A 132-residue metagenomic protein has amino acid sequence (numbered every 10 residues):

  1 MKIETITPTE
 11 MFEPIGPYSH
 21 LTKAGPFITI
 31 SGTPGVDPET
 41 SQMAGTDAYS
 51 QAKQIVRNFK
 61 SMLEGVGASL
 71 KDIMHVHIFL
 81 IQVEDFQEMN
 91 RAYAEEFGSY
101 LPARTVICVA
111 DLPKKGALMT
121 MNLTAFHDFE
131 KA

Functional and structural regions predicted by a protein language model:
M1-R57, S61-M74, L80-A132: N-terminal presequence-like segments and the immediate start of the first folded domain
